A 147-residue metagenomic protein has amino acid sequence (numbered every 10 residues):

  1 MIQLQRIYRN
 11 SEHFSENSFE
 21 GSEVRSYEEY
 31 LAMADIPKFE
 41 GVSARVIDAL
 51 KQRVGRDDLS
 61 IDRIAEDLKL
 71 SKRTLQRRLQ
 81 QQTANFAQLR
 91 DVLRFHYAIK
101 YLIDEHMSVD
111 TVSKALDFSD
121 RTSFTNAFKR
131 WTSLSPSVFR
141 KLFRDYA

Functional and structural regions predicted by a protein language model:
I2-A147: Extended mid-to-C-terminal alpha-helical interaction segments
